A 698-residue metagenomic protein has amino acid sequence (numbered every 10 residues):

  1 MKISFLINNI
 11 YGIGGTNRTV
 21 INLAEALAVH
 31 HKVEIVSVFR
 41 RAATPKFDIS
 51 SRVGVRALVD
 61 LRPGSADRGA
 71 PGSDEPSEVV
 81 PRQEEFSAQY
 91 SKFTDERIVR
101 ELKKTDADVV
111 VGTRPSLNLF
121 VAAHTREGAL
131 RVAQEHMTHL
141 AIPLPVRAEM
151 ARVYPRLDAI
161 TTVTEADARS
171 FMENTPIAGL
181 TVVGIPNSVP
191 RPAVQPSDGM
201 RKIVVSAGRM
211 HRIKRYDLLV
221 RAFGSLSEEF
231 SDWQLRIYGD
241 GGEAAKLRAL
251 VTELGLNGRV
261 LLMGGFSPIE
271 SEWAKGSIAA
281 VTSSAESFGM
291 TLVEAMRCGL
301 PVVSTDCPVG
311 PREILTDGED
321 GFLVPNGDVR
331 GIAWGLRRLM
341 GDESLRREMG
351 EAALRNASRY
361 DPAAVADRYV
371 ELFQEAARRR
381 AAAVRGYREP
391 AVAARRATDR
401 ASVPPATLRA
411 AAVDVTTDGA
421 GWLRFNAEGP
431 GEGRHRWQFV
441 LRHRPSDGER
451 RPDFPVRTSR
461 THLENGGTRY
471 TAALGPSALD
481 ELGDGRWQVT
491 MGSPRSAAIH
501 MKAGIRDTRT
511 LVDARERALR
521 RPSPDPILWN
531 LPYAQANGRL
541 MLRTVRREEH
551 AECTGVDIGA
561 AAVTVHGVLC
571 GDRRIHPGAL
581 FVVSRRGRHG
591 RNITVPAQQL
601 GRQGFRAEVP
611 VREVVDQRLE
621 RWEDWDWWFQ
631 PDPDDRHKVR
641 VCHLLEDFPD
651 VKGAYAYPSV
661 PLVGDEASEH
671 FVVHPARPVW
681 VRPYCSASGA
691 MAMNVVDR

Functional and structural regions predicted by a protein language model:
I7-I13, A26, H30-F86: N-terminal strand-loop element at the rim of the active site of nucleotide-sugar-dependent glycosyltransferases
N17-N22, K202, S206-E228, G242-A249 (+1 more regions): A conserved mid-protein helix/loop that constitutes part of the nucleotide-sugar donor-binding site
A133, L140, P155-A193: Donor nucleotide-sugar binding/catalytic pocket of nucleotide-sugar-dependent glycosyltransferases
G265, S284: Aromatic "clamp/platform" in nucleotide-sugar-dependent glycosyltransferases that forms part of the donor/acceptor
P301-T305: Short hydrophobic beta-strand element within catalytic cores of glycosyltransferases and related nucleotide-activated
T316-G318, F322-V329, R338-E343: Conserved acidic donor-binding segment of nucleotide-sugar-dependent glycosyltransferases
G331, R338, L345-R359, D367-E371: A short, well-ordered alpha-helix in the C-terminal region of glycosyltransferases
A382-R698: Basic, ligand-binding patches in group-transfer machinery, especially extracytoplasmic/periplasmic segments
